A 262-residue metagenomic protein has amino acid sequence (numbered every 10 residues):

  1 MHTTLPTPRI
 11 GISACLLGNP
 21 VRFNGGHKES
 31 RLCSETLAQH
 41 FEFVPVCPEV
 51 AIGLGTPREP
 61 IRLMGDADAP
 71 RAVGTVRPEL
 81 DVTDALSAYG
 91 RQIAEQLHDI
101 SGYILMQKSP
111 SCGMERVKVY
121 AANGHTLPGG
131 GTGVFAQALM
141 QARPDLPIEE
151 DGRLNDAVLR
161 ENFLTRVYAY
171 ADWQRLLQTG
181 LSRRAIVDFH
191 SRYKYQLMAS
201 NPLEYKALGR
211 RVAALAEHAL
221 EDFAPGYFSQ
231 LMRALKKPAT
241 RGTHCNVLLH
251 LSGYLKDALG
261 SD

Functional and structural regions predicted by a protein language model:
R9-L16: Short, hydrophobic/glycine-enriched beta-strand segments
L17-G25: Short N-terminal binding/cap micro-motifs at the start of the first secondary-structure element
G26-V44: Short catalytic helix/loop segments, enriched in acidic residues and glycine and frequently bearing histidine
P48-A69: Short, surface-exposed acidic-centric catalytic microdomains
R62-L80, V117-G129: A charged helix-plus-loop insertion that forms the helical arch/lid used to bind and gate nucleic-acid substrates
P78-H98: Glycine-rich anion/phosphate-binding loops
R91-Y170: Internal, conserved structured core segments that host functional sites
L146-D262: Acidic, Ser/Pro/Thr-rich low-complexity regulatory regions and the short amphipathic helical interaction modules they
